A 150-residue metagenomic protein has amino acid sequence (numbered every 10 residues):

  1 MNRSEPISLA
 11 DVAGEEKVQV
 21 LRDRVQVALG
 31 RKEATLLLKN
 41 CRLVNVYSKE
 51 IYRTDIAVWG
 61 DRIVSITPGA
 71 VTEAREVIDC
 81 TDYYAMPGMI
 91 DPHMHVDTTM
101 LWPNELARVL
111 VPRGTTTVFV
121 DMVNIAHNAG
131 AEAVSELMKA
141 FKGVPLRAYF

Functional and structural regions predicted by a protein language model:
N2-A28, L106-F150: Divalent-metal coordination cores built from histidine and acidic residues
A13-L37, R42-P87: Histidine-rich, glycine-flanked metal-binding segment
K32-L38, V71-V120: Replace "His-x-His-based motif
I51, T99, H127-G130: Alpha-helix N-cap/helix-start motif
D55-V64, V96-D97, A107-V111, M138-K139: Short, low-complexity, polar/charged sequence segments that are solvent-exposed and flexible
